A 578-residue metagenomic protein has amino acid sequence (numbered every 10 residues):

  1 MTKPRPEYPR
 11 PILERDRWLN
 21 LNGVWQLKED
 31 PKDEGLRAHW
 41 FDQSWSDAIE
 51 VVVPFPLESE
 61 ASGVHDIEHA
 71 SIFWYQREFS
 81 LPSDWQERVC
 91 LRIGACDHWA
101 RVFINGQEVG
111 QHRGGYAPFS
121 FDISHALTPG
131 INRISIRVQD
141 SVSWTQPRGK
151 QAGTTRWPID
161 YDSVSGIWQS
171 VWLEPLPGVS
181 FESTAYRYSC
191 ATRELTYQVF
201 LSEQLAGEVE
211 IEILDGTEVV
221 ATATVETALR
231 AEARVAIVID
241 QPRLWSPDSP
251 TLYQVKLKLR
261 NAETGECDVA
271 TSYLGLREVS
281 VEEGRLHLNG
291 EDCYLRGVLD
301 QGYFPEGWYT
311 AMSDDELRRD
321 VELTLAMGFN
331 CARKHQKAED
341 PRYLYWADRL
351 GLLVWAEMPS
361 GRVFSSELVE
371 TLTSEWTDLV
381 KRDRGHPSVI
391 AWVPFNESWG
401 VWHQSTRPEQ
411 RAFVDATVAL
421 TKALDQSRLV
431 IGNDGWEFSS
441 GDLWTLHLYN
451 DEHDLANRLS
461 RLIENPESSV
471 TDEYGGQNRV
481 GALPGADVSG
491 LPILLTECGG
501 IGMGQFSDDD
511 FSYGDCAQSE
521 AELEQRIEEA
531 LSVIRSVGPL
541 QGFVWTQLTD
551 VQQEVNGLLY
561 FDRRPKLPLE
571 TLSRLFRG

Functional and structural regions predicted by a protein language model:
M1-S62, R137, S141-W144, I167 (+3 more regions): Accessory carbohydrate-binding/adhesion or oligomerization-edge regions at the termini of glycan-active proteins
E7-I12, R17, Q26-K32, H65-S180 (+4 more regions): Accessory beta-strand-rich segments of carbohydrate-active enzymes
L13-R37, C96, S163-G166, L173 (+5 more regions): Substrate-binding clefts and catalytic carboxylate motifs of secreted carbohydrate-active enzymes
W25, G106, V171, Y253 (+5 more regions): Conserved, mostly hydrophobic/aromatic
I104, R193-E226, A233-V235, V255: Beta-strand-rich binding/interaction modules
V109-G110, V220, C293: Short hydrophobic beta-strand segments in globular cytosolic domains
Y116-S120, S143-P147, Q151-T154, Y161 (+4 more regions): Active-site mouth of glycoside hydrolases
P175-Q204, R577-G578: Surface beta-strand/loop "capping" patches
